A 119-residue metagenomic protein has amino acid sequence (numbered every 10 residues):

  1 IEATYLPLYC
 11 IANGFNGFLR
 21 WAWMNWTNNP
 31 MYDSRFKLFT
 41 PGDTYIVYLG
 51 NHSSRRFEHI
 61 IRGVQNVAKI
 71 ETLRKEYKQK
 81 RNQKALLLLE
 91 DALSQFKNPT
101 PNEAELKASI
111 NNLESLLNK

Functional and structural regions predicted by a protein language model:
I1-R35: Catalytic-core region of carbohydrate-active enzymes that cleave or remodel glycosidic bonds
F15-N16, M31-K119: Catalytic domains of carbohydrate-active enzymes that cleave complex glycans
